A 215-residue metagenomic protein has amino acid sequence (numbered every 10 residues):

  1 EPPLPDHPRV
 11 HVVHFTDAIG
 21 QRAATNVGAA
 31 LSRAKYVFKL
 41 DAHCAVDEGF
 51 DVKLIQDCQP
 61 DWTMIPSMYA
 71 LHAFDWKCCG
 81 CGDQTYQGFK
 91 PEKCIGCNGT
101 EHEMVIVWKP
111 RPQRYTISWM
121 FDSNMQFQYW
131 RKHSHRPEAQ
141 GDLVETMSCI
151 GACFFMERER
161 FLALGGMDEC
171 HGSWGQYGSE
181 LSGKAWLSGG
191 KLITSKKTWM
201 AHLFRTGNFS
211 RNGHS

Functional and structural regions predicted by a protein language model:
E1-F15: Acidic donor-binding segment of Leloir-type glycosyltransferases
F15-S32: Glycine-rich, basic loop-to-helix element that forms the pyrophosphate-binding segment of sugar-nucleotide handling
R22, K132-F155: A recurrent flexible, glycine/aromatic-enriched loop bordering the glycosyltransferase active site that acts as
V37: Short aromatic/hydrophobic "clamp" motif used to bind/position activated sugar donors
A42-V46, H171: Acidic metal-phosphate-binding loop of nucleotide-sugar-dependent transferases
A45, G49-D122: Conserved donor NDP-sugar-binding/catalytic core segment of glycosyltransferases
L54, C153-F154, E159-G165, C170-T198: A short, conserved alpha-helix in the catalytic core of glycosyltransferases
S67, K191-F204, H214: Catalytic beta-strand/loop signature of glycosyltransferases that borders the donor
